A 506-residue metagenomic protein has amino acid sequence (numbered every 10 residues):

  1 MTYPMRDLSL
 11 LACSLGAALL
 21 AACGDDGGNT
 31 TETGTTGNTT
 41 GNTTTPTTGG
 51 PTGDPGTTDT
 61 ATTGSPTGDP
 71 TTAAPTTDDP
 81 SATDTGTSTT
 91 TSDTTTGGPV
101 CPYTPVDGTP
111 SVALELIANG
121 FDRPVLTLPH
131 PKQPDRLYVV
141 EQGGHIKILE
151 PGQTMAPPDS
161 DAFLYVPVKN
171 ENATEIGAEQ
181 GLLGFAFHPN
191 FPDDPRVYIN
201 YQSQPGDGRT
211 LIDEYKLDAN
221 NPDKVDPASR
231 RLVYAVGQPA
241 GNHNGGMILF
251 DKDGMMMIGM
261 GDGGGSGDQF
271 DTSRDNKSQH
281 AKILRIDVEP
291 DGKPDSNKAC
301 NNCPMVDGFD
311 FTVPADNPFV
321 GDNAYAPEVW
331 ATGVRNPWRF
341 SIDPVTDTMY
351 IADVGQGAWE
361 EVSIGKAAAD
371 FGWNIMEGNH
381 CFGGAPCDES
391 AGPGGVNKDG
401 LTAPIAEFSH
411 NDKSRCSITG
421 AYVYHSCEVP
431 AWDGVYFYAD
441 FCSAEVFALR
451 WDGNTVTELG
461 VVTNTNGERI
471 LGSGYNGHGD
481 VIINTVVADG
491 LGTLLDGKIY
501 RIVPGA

Functional and structural regions predicted by a protein language model:
M1, A385, T485: Short conserved micro-motifs at the rims of enzyme active sites and ligand-binding pockets
M1-A21: Sec-dependent bacterial lipoprotein signal peptides
L20-V100, V106: Ser/Thr-rich, Pro/Gly/Ala-heavy low-complexity intrinsically disordered linkers and tails of secreted extracellular
G98-G267, R339-G355, S414-G453, G479-P504: Acidic, Gly/Ser/Thr-rich repeat motifs that build Ca2+-stabilized beta-propeller blades
P102-T104, V140-G143, Q180-L182, N190-P192 (+5 more regions): Beta-propeller domain segments
I117, F163, V233, W330 (+2 more regions): Hydrophobic residues at beta-strand termini and immediately following loops that shape nucleotide-binding pockets
H243, E468-R469: Short, surface-exposed coil-to-beta transition loops
